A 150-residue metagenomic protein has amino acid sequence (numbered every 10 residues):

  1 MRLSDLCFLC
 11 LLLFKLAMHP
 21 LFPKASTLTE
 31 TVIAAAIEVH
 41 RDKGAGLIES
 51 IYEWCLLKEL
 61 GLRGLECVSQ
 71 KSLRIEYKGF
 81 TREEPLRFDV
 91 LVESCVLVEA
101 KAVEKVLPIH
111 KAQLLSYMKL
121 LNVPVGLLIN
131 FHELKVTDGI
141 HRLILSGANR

Functional and structural regions predicted by a protein language model:
M1-K24, S146-R150: Intrinsic disorder/low-complexity segments
A25-E30, A45-E49, E53, L57: Nuclease catalytic cores
V32-R41: A short, surface-exposed helix-loop junction/capping segment
G44, C67, F88-V106, Y117: Conserved catalytic cores of phosphodiester-cleaving nucleases, focusing on short active-site segments
G61-K78: A short acidic/basic microdomain associated with nuclease active sites
L65, L86-F88, D138: Change "...and in nucleic-acid phosphodiester-cleaving endonucleases..." to "...and in nucleic-acid processing enzymes
Y77-E83, V136-T137: Acidic pyrophosphate-coordinating catalytic loop
K101-R150: Nucleic-acid nuclease catalytic cores
